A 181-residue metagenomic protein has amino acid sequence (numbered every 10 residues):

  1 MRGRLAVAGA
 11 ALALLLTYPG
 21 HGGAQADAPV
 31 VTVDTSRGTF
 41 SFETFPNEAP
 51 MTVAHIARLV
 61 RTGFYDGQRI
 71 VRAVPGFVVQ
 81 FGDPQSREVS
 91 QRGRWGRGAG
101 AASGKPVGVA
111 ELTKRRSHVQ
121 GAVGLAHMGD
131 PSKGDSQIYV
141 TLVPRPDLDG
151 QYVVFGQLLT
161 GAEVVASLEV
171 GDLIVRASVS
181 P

Functional and structural regions predicted by a protein language model:
M1-G9: Bacterial N-terminal signal peptides that target proteins for export
A13-P181: Cyclophilin-like peptidyl-prolyl cis-trans isomerases
